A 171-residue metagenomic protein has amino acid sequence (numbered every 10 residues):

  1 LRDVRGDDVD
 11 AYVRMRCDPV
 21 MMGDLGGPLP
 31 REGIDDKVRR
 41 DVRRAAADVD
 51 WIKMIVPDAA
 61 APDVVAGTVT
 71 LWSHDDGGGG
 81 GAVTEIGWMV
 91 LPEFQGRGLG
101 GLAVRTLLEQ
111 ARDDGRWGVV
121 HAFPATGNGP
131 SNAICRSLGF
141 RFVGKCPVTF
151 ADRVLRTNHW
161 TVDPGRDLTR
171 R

Functional and structural regions predicted by a protein language model:
L1-E93, E109-Q110, D114, R141-G144 (+1 more regions): GNAT-family acyltransferases
D24, L102, V119-V120, V143: A local structural micro-motif
V83, G100, P124: Charged, low-complexity surface patches
M89-V90, G96-A111, G129-S137: Conserved acetyl-CoA-binding loop-helix of GNAT-fold acetyltransferases
L99, R116-W117, F140: Helix N-cap/coil-helix junction residues
D114-F123: Conserved GNAT acetyl-CoA-binding A-motif
P124, S131, V143: Short histidine
